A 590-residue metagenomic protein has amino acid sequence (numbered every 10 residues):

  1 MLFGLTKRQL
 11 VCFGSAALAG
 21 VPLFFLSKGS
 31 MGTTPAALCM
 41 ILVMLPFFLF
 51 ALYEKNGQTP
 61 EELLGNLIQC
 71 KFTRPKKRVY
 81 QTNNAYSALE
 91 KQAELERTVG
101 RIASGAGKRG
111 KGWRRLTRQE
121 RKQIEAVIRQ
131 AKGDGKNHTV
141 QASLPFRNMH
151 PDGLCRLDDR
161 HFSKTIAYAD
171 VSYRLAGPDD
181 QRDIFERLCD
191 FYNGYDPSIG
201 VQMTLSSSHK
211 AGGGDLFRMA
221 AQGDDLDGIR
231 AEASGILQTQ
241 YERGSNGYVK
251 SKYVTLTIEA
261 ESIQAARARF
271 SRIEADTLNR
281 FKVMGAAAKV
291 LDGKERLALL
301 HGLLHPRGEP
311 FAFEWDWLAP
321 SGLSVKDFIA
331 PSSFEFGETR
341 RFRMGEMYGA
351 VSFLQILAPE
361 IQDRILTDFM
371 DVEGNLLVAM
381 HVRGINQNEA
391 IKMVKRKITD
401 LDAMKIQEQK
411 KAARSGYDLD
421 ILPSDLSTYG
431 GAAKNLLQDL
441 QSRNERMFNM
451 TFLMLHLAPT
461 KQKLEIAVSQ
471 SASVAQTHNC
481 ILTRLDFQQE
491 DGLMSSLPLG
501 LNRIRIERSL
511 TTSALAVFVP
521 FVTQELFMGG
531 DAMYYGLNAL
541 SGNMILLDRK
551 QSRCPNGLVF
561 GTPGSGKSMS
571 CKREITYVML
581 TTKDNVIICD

Functional and structural regions predicted by a protein language model:
M1-L23, C155, V171, P178 (+3 more regions): Glycine-rich phosphate-binding loop of nucleotide-binding enzymes
P22-G29, L49-L52: Hydrophobic alpha-helical transmembrane segments
G29-M44: Hydrophobic alpha-helical transmembrane segments
I41-M44, T117-P520: Extended, folded cores of ATP/NTP-driven motor/assembly subunits in large transport and secretion machines
V43-E61: Transmembrane alpha-helices and immediately adjacent membrane-cytoplasm interface residues in multi-pass integral
L64-Y80: Membrane-cytosol interface motif
K77-E120, E125: Acidic, Ser/Thr-rich low-complexity segments on the non-lumenal side of membrane proteins
G500-N502, E507-Q551: Glycine-rich nucleotide cofactor-binding entry segment
